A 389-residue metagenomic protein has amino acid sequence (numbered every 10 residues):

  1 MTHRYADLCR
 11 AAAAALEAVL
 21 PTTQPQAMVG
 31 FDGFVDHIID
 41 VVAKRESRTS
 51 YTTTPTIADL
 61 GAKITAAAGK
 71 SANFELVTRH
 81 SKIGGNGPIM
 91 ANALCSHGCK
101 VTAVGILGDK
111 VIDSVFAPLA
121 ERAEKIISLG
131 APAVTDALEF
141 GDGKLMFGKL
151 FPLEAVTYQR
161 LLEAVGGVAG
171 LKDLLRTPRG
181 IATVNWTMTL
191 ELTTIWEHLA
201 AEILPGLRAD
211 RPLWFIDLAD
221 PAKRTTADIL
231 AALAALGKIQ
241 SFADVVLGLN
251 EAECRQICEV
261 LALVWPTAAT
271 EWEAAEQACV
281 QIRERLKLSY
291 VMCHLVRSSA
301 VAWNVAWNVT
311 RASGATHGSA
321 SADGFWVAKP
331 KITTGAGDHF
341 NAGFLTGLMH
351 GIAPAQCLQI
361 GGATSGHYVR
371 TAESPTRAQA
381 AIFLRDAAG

Functional and structural regions predicted by a protein language model:
M1-K70, E75-N86, S96-S319, F325-V327 (+2 more regions): Ribokinase/PfkB-type carbohydrate-kinase core domain
N86-I89, N341: Short glycine/serine/threonine-rich phosphate/pyrophosphate-binding segments that cradle anionic phosphate groups
N92-S96, T346-H350, A363-R370: Short glycine/serine- and small hydrophobic-enriched flexible loop segments
L94, Q256-E259, P330-P354, L358: Short, small-residue alpha-helix embedded
